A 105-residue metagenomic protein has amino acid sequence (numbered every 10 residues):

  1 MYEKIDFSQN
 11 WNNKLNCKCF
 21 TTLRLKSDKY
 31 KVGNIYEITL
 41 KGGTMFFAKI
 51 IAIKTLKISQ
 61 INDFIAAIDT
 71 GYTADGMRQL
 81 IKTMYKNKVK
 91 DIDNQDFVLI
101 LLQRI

Functional and structural regions predicted by a protein language model:
M1-I105: Structured alpha/beta reader/binder surfaces that contact nucleic acids or chromatin modification marks
